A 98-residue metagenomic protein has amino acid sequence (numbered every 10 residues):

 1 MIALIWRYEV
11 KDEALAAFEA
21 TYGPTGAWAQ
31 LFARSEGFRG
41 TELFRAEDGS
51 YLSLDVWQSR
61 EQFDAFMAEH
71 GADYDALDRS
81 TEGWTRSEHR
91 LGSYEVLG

Functional and structural regions predicted by a protein language model:
I2, R7, K11, G37-L52 (+1 more regions): Glycine-rich beta-strand-turn "strand-cap" elements at beta-sheet edges
E9-Y22: Short, surface-exposed ligand-recognition loops at beta-strand->loop->(often short) alpha-helix junctions that present
K11-E13, A46, Q58-Q62: Short coil/turn motifs at secondary-structure junctions
A16-F18, Y51-S53, F63-A65: Short acidic, gly/pro-rich beta-turn/loop elements at beta-sheet edges and active-site/ligand-binding grooves
G23-R39, V56-L91: An amphipathic, aromatic/His-enriched active-site/gating alpha helix that lines ligand/cofactor pockets
